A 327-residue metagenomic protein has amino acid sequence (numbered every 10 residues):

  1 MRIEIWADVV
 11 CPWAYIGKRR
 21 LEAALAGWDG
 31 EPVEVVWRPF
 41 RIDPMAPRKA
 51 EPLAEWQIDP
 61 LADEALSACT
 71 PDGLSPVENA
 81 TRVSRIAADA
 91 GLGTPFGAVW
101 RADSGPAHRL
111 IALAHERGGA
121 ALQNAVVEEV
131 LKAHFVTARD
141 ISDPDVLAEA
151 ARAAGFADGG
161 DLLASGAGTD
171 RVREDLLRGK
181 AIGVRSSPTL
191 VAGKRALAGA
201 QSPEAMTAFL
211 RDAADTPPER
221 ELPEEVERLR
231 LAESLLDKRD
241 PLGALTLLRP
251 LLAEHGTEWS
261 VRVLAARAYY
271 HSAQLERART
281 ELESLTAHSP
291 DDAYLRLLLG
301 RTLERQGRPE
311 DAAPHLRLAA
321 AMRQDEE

Functional and structural regions predicted by a protein language model:
I3-I5, V10, Y15-D29, E116 (+2 more regions): C-terminal cap of thioredoxin/glutaredoxin-like
I16-A133: Structural alpha/beta surface segment adjacent to cysteine/selenocysteine redox centers across thiol/disulfide enzymes
